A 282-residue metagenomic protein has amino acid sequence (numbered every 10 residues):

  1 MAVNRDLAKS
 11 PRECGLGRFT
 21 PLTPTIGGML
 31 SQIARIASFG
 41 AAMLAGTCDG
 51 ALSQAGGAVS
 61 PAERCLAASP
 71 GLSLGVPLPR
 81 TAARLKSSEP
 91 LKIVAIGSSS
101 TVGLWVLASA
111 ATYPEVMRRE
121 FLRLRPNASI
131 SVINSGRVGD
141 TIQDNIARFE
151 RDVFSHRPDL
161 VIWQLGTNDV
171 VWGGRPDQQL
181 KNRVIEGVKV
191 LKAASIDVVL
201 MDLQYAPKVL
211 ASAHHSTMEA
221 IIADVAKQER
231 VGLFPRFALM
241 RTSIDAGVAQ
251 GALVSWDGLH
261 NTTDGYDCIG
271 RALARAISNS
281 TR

Functional and structural regions predicted by a protein language model:
T20-A37: Bacterial N-terminal signal peptides that target proteins for export
A37-G46: Bacterial N-terminal signal peptides
G50-A55: Boundary at the C-terminal end of the N-terminal hydrophobic targeting segment
A62-S135, R148-R157: Serine-esterase "nucleophile elbow" of acetyl-processing enzymes
E115-S131, D140-R282: Alpha-helical cap/lid subdomain in secreted, periplasmic, or secretory-pathway luminal O-acyl-processing enzymes
